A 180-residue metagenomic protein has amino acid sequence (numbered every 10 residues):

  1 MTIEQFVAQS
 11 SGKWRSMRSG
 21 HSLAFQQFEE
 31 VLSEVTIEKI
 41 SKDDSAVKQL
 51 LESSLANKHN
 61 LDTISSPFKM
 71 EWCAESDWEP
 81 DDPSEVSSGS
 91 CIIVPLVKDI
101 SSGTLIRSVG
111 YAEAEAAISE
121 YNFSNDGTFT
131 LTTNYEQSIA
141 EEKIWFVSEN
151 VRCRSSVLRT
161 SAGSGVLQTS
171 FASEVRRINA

Functional and structural regions predicted by a protein language model:
I3-A180: Soluble ligand-binding/transfer domains with enclosed cavities or grooves
